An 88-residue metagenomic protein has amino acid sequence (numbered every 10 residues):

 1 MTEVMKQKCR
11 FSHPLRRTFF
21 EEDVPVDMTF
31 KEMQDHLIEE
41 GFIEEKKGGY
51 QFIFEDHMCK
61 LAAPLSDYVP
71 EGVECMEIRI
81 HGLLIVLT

Functional and structural regions predicted by a protein language model:
M1-T88: Ubiquitin system architectures
